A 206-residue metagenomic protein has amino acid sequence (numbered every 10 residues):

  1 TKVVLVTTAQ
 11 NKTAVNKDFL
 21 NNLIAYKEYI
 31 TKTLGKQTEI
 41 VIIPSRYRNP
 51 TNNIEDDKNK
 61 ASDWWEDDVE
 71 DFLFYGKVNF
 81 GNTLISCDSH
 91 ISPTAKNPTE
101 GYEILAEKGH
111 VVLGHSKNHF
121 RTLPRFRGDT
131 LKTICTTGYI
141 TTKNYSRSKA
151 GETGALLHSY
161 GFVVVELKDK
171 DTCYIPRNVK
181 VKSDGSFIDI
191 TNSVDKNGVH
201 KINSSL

Functional and structural regions predicted by a protein language model:
T1-L206: Extended recognition/assembly regions associated with phosphoester-bond processing machinery
